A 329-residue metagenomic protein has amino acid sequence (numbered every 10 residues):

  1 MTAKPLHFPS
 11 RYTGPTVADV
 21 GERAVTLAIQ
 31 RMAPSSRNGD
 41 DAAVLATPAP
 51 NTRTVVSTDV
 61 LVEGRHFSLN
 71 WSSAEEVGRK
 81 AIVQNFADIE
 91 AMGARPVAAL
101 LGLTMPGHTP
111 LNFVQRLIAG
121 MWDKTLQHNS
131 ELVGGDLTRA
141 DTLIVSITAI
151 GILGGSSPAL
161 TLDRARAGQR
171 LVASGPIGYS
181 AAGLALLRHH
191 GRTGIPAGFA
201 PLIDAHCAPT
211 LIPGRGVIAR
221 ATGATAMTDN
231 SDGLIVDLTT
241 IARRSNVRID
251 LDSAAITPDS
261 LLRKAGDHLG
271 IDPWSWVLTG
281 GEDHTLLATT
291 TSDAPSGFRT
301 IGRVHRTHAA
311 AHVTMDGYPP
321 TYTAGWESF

Functional and structural regions predicted by a protein language model:
M1-S73, M92, L101, R116 (+2 more regions): Extreme N-terminal cap/leader segments of soluble proteins
T2-P5, T13, V17, G21 (+3 more regions): Acidic, Ser/Thr/Pro-rich beta/coil linker or hinge segments at domain junctions
H7, L61, V97-H190: Glycine-rich anion-binding loops of enzyme active sites
R37, V55-S57, E131-G135, A149 (+3 more regions): General beta-strand structural signal in soluble alpha/beta enzymes
A74-A98, A119-Q127, G214-V217, G233-I241: Small-aliphatic-rich amphipathic alpha-helix that forms the alpha element of a beta-alpha
H108, I203-G280: Active-site-proximal betaalpha loop/short-helix elements that scaffold phosphoryl/nucleotidyl transfer chemistry
I150, L287-T291: Short hydrophobic/aromatic beta-strand micro-patches that form the beta-sheet surface supporting nucleotide- or nucleic
